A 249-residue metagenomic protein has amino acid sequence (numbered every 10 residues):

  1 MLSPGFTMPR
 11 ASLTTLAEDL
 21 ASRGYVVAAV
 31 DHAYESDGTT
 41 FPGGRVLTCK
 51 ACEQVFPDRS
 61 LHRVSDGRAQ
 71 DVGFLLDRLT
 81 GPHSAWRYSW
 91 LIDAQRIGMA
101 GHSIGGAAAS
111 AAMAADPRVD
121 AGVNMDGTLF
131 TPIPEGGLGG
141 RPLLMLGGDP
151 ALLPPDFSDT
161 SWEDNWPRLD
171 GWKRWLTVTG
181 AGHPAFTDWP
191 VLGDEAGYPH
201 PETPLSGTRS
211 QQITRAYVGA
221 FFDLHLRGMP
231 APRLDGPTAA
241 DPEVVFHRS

Functional and structural regions predicted by a protein language model:
M1-T40, A151-P155: Short substrate-entry loop that stabilizes the transition state in hydrolases
S12-T15, G38-P42, A111-A112, P134-E135 (+2 more regions): Short, solvent-exposed loop/turn and secondary-structure capping segments
V30-T40, K173-L192: Short, solvent-exposed beta-strand-terminating loops
Y34, T40-A94: Alpha/beta-hydrolase active-site loop
E35, T40-D58, E135-L153, A196-P199: A catalytic-pocket lid/entrance helix-loop region that shapes and gates access to the active site across common
L75-G139: Primarily recognizes the serine-hydrolase "nucleophile elbow" in alpha/beta-hydrolase and SGNH/GDSL folds
D120-H183: The feature captures the conserved acid-bearing segment of alpha/beta-hydrolase catalytic domains
G180-H183, W189-S249: Alpha/beta-hydrolase-fold serine-hydrolase catalytic core, especially in secreted/extracellular enzymes
